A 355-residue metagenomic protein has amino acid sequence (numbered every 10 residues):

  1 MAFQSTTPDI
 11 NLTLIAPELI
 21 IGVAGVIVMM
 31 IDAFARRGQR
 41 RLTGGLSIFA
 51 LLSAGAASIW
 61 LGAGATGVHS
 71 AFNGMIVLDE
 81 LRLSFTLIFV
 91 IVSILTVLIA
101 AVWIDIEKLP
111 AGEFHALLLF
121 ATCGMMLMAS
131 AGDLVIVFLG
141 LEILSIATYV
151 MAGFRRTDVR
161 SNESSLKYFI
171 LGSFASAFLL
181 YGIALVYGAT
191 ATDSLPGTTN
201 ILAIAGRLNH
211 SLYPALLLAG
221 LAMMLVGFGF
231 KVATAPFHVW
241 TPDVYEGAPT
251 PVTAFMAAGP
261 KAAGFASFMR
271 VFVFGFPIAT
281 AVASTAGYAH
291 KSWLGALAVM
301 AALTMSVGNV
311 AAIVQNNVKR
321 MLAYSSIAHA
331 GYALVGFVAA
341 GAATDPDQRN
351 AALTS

Functional and structural regions predicted by a protein language model:
M1-S355: Alpha-helical transmembrane segments of multi-pass membrane proteins predominantly involved in bioenergetics
